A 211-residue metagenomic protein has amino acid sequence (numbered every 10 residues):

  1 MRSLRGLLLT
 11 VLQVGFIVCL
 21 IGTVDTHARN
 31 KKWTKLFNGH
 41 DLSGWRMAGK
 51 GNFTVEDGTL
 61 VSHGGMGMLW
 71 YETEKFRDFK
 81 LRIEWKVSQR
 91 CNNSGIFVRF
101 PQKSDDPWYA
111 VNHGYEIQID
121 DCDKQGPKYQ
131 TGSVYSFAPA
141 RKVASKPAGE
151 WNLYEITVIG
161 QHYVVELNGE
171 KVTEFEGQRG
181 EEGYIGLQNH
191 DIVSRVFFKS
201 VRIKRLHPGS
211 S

Functional and structural regions predicted by a protein language model:
M1-G6: N-terminal secretory signal peptides that target proteins for export/translocation
L8-V11, K124: Short beta-strand/loop turn elements enriched in aromatics
T10-C19: Bacterial N-terminal signal peptides
V24-S211: Carbohydrate-interacting regions of secretory-pathway proteins
